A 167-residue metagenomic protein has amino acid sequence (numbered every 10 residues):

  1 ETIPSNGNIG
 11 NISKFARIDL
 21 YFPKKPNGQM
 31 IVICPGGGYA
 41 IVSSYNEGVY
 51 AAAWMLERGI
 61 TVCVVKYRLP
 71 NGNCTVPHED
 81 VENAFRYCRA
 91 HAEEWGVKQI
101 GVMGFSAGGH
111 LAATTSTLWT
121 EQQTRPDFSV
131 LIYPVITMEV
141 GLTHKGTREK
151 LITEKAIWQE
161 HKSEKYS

Functional and structural regions predicted by a protein language model:
E1-L20, H144-K150, Q159: A domain-start/cap signature at the N-terminus of enzymes
N8, R17-N27, R86, E93 (+1 more regions): Short beta-strand-to-loop junctions in surface cap/lid or active-site-entrance loops
G28-G37: Short beta-strand element of the alpha/beta-hydrolase
M30, L56-C63, F128: A fold-wide structural signal in alpha/beta-hydrolase
G37, K66-P70, V135: Short beta-to-alpha linker loops that shape the active-site pocket of alpha/beta-hydrolase fold enzymes
S43-A51, C63-Q99: Catalytic nucleophile-loop/oxyanion-hole region of alpha/beta-hydrolase and closely related hydrolase-like folds
N83-T147: Primarily recognizes the serine-hydrolase "nucleophile elbow" in alpha/beta-hydrolase and SGNH/GDSL folds
P134-S167: Mobile cap/lid helix-loop segments that gate and shape the active-site cleft of serine hydrolases
